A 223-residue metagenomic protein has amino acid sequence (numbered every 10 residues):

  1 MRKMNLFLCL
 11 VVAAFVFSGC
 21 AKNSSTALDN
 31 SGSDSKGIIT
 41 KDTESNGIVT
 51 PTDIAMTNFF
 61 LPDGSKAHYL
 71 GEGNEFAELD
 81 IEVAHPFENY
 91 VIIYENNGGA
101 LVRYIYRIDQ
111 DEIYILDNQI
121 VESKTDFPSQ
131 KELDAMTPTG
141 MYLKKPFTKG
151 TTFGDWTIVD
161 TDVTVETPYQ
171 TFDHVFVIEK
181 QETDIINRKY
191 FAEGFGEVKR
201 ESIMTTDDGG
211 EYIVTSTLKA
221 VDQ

Functional and structural regions predicted by a protein language model:
M1-L6: Positively charged n-region of N-terminal signal peptides that target proteins for export
V11-A14: Alpha-helical transmembrane segments
V16-G19: C-terminal motif of bacterial Sec signal peptides marking the signal peptidase cleavage site
S24-Q223: Conserved functional acidic sites
